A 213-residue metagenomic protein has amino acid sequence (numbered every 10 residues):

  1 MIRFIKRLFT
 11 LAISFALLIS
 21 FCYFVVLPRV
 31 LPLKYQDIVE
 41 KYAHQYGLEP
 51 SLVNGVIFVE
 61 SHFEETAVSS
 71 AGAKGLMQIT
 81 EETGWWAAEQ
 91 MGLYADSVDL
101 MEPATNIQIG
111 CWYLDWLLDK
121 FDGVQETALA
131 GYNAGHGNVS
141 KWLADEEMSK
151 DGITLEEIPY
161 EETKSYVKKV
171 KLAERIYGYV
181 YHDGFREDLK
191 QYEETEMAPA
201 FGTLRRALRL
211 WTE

Functional and structural regions predicted by a protein language model:
M1-L18: N-terminal Sec-pathway targeting helices
L17-T66, S70, T212: Export/targeting segments at the very N-terminus of extracytoplasmic proteins
V25-R29, E40-Y42, E65-K74, L93-A104 (+3 more regions): Second-shell loop/turn segments in exported
L48-T66, I107-W112, A128-A134, V170: Short, functionally critical alpha-helical segments immediately adjacent to catalytic or ligand/cofactor-binding
L52-N54, V98, F121-G131, Y181-L189: Surface-exposed patches in mature extracellular/periplasmic domains of secreted proteins
A71-L93, I109-Y113, V170: Substrate-binding/active-site groove segments that recognize and process beta-1,4-linked N-acetyl-hexosamine
A128-G184: Catalytic and substrate-binding regions of cell-wall glycan-acting enzymes that process beta-1,4-linked
D188-E213: Low-complexity, Gly/Ser/Thr/Pro-rich intrinsically disordered linker/tail segments
